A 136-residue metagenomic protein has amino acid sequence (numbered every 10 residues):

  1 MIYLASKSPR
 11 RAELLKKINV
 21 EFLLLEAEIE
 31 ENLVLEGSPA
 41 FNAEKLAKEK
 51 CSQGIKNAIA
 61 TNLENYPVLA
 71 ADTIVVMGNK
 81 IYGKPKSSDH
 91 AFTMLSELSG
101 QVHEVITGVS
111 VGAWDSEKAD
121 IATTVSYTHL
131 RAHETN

Functional and structural regions predicted by a protein language model:
M1-P67, K80-I81: N-terminal polybasic phosphate/anion-binding patch
L15, A47, D72, A91 (+1 more regions): Residue-level signal for inorganic ion chemistry
N42, T73-H103: Active-site-adjacent loop/tail segments of enzyme domains
P67-T73: Ordered, amphipathic secondary-structure segments that act as subunit-interaction surfaces in large macromolecular
M77-G78, A113-E117: Short acidic-glycine loop/turn motifs at beta-strand connectors
K80-G83, S110, A122-Y127: Short beta-strand and adjoining strand-loop segment in the mid-core of the Rossmann-like NAD(P)-dependent dehydrogenase
Q101-I106, S116-I121: Short, structured loop/turn "capping" segments at alpha-beta junctions
H129-N136: Single conserved hydrophobic/aromatic residue that forms the stacking wall/gate of nucleotide- or nucleobase-binding
